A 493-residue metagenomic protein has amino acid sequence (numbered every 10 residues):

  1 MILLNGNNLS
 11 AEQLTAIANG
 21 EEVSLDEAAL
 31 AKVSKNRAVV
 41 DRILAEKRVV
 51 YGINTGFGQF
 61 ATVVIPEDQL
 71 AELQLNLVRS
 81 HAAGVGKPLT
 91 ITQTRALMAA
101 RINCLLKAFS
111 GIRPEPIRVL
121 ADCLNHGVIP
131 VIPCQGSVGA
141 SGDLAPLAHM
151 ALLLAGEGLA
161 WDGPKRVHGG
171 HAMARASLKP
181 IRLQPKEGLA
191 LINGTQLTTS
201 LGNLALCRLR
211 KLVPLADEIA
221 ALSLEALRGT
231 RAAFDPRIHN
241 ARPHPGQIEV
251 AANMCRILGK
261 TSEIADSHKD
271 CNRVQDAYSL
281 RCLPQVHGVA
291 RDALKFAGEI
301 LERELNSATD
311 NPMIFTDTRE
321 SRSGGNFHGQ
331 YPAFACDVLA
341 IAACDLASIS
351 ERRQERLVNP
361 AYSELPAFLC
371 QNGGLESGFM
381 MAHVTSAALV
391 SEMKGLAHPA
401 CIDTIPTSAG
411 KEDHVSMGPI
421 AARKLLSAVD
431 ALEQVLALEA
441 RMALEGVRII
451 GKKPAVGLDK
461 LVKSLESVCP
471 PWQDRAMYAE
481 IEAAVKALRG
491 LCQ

Functional and structural regions predicted by a protein language model:
M1-E21, L25-A28, N36-L44, L70 (+1 more regions): C-terminal auxiliary extensions adjacent to catalytic cores
I2-V40, L44-K47, Q74-P133, L224 (+1 more regions): Glycine-rich, flexible loop motifs
R48, V63, V250: Polyanion/phosphate-binding surface patch
Y51-L73, S80-N103, P133-A155, H171 (+2 more regions): FAD-binding core of FAD-dependent oxidoreductases, characterized by glycine-rich FAD pyrophosphate-binding loops
P66, T90, R113, A455-V456: Generic structural signal for alpha-helix starts
A99, L106-I129, A140-L144, L152 (+1 more regions): Well-ordered mid-protein domain cores that form the structural environment of catalytic cofactors
I132-S137, D317, S321: Cysteine-centered functional microenvironments
